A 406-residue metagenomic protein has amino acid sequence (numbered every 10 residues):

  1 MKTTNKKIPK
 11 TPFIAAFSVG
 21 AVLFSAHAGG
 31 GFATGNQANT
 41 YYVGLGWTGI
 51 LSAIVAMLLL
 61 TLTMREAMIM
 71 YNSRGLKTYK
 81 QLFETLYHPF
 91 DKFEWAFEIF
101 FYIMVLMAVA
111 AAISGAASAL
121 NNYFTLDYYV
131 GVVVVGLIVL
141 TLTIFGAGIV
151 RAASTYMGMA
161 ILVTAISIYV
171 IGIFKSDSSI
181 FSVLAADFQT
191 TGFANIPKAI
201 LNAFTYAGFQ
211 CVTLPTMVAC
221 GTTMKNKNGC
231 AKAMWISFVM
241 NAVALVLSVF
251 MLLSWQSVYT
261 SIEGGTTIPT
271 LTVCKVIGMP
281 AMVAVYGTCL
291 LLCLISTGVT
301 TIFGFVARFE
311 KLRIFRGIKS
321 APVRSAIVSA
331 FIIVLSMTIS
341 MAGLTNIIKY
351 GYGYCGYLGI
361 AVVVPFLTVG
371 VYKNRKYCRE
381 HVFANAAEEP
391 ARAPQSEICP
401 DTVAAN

Functional and structural regions predicted by a protein language model:
M1-T34, I196-F204, T222-G229, T368 (+1 more regions): Membrane-interface "cap" regions at the ends of multi-pass membrane proteins
K6-A15, V43-T48, S73-M104, N122-L126 (+3 more regions): Transmembrane-helix boundary/entry motifs in multi-pass membrane transporters
K10-I14, T40-M68, S237-V246, G351-P365: Extracellular loop-to-transmembrane helix junctions
T11-A33, Y102-V105, I171-D177, A185-L245 (+1 more regions): Hydrophobic, membrane-embedded alpha-helices of multi-pass small-molecule transporters
L23, I54-K80, M251-W255: Juxtamembrane transmembrane-helix boundary signature
A111-L120, Y128-V134, L142-K175, I348-F366: Membrane-interface loop-to-helix entry segments
V139, T143, A160-T190, L252-S254 (+1 more regions): Hydrophobic alpha-helical segments and their helix-loop junctions in multi-pass secondary transporters
T191, L252-V283: Membrane-interface interhelical connector segments
